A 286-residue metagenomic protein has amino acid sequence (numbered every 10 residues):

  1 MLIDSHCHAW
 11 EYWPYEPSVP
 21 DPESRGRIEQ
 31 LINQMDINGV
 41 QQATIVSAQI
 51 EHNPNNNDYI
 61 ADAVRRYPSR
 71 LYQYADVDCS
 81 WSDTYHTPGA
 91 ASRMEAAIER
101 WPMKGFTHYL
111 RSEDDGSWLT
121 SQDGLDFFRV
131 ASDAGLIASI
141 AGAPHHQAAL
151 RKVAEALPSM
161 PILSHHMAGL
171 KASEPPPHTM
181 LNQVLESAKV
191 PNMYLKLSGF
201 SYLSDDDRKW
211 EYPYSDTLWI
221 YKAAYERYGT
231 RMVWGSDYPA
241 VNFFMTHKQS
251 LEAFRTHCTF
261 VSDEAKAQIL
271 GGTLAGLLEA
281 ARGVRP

Functional and structural regions predicted by a protein language model:
M1-A9, P14, S24-Q42, K222-V233 (+1 more regions): Mid-to-C-terminal alpha-helical segments outside catalytic/metal-binding sites
I3-C7, A43-I45, Q73-A75, K104-H108 (+4 more regions): Hydrophobic faces of well-ordered beta-strands that scaffold small-molecule active sites in alpha/beta enzyme cores
H6, M35, I60, F106 (+5 more regions): Conserved, mostly hydrophobic/aromatic
H8, D78, A168, F200-S201 (+1 more regions): Catalytic metal-binding/acid-base residues of hydrolase active sites
E23-Q34, T84-I98, T179-M180: Short, acidic/polar
E51-H145, R151-K152, G199-F200, R208: Active-site gating/metal-coordination segments in enzymes
N56-L71, M160-S164, I220-A224, H247-T259: Short, electropositive alpha-helical surface patch
S117-V233: Catalytic pocket-lining loop regions of alpha/beta-barrel enzymes, especially the amidohydrolase/enolase/GH5 lineages
